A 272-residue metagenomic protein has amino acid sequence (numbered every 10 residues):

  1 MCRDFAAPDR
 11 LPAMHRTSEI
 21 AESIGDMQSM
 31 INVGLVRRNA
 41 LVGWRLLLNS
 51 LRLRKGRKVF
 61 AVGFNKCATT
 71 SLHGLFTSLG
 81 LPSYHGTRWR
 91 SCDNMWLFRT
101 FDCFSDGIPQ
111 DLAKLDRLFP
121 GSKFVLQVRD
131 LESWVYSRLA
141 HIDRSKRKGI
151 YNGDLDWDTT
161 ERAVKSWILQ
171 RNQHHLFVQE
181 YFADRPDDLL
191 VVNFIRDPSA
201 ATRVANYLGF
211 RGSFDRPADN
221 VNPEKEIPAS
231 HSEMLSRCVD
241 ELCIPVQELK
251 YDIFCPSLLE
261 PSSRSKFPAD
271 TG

Functional and structural regions predicted by a protein language model:
C2, D9-G56, I227-G272: Membrane-proximal basic amphipathic "stem/tether" segments
D9-R10, T69, G74, D215: Residues at secondary-structure transition points
I31-A140: PAPS-dependent sulfotransferase catalytic domain
G56-V59, A163, R185-D187: A short, structure-level motif marking secondary-structure boundaries and short turns
N65, S105-I108, W167-R171, N193 (+1 more regions): Aromatic-acidic/polar surface patches that form glycan- and anion
T87-N94, L131, E180-D270: The conserved 3'-phosphoadenosine-5'-phosphosulfate
K114-Q170, L176, D188-L189, P198-R211: PAPS-dependent sulfotransferase catalytic domain
